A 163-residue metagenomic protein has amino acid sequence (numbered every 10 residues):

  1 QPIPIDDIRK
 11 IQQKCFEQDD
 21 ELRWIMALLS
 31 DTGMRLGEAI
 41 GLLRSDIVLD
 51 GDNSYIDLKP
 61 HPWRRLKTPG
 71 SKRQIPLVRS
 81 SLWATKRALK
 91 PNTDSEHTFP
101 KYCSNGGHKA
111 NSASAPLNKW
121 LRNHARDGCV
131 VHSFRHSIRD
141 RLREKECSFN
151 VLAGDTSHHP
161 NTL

Functional and structural regions predicted by a protein language model:
Q1-L36, I40, R135: Basic, Lys/Arg- and aromatic-enriched nucleic-acid-binding interface segment
Q1-Q12, R65-V78, T93-E96: DNA breakage-rejoining catalytic core of tyrosine-based enzymes
P2, P62, S104-N105, T156-L163: Catalytic-site neighborhood detector that most strongly recognizes the C-terminal catalytic loop/helix of tyrosine
I8, H61-P62, V78-D127: Active-site/catalytic core of tyrosine-dependent DNA strand-transfer enzymes
I25, A110-S114, R126-E146: Short basic/aromatic active-site micro-motif
G41-T85, N161: Conserved tyrosine-mediated DNA breakage-rejoining catalytic core shared by Y-recombinases
I47-N53, D127-G128, C147-L163: Short, polar N-cap/turn motifs at the start of nucleic acid-interacting alpha helices
